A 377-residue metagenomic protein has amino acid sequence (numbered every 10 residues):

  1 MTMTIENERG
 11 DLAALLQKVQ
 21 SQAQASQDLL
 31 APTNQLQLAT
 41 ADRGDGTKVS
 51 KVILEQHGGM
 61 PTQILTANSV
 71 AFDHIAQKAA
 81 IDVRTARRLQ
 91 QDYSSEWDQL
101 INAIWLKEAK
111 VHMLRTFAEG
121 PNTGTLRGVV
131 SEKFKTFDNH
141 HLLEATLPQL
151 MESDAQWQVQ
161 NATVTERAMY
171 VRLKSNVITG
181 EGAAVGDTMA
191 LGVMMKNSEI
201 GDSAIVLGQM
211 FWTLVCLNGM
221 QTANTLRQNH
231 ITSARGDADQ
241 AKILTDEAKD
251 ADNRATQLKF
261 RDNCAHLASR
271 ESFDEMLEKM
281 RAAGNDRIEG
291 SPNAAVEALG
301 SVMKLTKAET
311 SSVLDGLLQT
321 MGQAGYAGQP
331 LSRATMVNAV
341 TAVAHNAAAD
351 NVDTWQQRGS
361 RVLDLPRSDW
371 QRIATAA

Functional and structural regions predicted by a protein language model:
M1-A145, Q149, S153-D154: Feature for intrinsically disordered/low-complexity regulatory segments and propeptides
T136-A377: Intrinsic disorder/low-complexity polar-acidic segments
